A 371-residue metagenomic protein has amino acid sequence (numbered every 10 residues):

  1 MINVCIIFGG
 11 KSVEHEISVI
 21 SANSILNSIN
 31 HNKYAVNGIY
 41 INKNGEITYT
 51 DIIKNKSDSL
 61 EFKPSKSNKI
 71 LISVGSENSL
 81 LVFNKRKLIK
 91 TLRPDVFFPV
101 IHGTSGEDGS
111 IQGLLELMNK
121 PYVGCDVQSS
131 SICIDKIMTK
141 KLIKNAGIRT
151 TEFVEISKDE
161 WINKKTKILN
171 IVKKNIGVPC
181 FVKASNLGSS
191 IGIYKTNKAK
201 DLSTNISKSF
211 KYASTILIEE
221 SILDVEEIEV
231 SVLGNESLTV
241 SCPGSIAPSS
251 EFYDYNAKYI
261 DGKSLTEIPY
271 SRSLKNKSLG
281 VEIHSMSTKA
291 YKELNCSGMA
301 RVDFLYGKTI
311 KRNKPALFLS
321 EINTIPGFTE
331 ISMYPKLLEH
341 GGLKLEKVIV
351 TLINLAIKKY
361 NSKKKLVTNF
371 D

Functional and structural regions predicted by a protein language model:
M1-Q128, I132-I134, M138, S157-K167 (+2 more regions): ATP-binding N-terminal substructure of ATP-dependent carboxylate-amine bond-forming enzymes
I2, F8-G10, K275-D371: ATP-dependent carboxylate activation and anion-phosphoryl transfer catalytic cores that bind Mg-ATP to form
I2-F8, S12-V13, V19-N23, N27 (+4 more regions): Active-site nucleotide/adenylate-binding loops and adjacent lid/helix of ATP-dependent enzymes
A35, P121, R149, T215 (+1 more regions): Residue-level detector of anion-binding/catalytic polar loops
N37-I39, I216-E220, I228, S297-I310: A short glycine-rich, hydrophobically flanked beta-strand micro-motif that places a catalytic Asp/Glu for divalent metal
I53-S57, K141-K144, L169-V172, A199 (+2 more regions): Short, hinge-like loop/turn segments at secondary-structure boundaries
Y194-S285, K311-F318: Phosphate-binding site of ATP-dependent enzymes
